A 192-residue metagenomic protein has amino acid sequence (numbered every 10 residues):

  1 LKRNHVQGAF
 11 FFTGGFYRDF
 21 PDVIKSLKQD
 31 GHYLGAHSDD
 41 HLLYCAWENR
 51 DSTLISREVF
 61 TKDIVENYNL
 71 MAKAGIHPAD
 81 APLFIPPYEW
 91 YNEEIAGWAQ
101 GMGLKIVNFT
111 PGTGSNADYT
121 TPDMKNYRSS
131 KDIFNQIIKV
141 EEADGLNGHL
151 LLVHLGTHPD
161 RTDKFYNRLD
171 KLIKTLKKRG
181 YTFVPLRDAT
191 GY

Functional and structural regions predicted by a protein language model:
R3-G8, R18-D19, D160-Y192: C-terminal domain-boundary segment and adjacent tail
R3-R128, D144-T157: Metal-dependent polysaccharide deacetylase catalytic core of the NodB/CE4 family, i.e., the active-site-bearing domain
N69, E141-E142, N167, T182: Compositionally biased, intrinsically disordered low-complexity regions enriched in proline and serine
L70-A74, Q136-V140, T175: A generic secondary-structure signal
L83, Q136, Y166: His/acidic metal-ligating clusters that form di-metal
S129-D144: A short, acidic, amphipathic alpha-helical segment used as a generic capping/interface helix at domain edges
